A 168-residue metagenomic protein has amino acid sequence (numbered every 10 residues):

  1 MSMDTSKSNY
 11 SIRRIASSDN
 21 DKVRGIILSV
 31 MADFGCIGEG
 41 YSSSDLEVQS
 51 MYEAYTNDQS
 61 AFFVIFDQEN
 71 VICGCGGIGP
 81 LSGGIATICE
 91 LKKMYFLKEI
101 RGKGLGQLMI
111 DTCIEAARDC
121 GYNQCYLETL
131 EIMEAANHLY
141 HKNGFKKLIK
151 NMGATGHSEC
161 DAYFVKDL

Functional and structural regions predicted by a protein language model:
M1-S8, K166: Acyl-donor-binding surface of acyltransferase catalytic domains
Y10, R14-E99, I110-T112, A116 (+2 more regions): Acetyl-CoA-dependent GNAT
I37, K103, D119-N123: Short coil/turn segments at alpha/beta junctions that flank glycine-rich nucleotide-binding fingerprints
L97-E99, K103, E131-I132: Active-site acidic-Proline motif in GNAT/NAT acetyltransferases
N123-Y126, L130-L168: C-terminal "cap" of GNAT-fold acetyltransferases
